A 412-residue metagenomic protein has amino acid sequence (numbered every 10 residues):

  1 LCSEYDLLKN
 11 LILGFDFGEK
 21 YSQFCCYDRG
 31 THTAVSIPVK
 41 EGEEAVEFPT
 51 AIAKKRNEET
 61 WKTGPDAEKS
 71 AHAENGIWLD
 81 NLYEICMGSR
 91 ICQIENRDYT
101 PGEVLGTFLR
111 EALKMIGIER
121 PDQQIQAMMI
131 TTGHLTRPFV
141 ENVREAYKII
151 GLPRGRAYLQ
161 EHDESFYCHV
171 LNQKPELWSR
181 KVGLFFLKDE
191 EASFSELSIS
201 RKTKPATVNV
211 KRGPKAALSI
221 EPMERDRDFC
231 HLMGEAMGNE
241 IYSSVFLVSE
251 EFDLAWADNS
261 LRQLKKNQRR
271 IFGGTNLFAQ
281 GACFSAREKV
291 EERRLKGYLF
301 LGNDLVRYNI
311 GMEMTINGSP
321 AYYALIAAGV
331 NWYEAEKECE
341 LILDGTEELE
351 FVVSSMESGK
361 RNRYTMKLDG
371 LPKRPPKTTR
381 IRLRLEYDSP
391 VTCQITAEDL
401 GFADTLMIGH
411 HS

Functional and structural regions predicted by a protein language model:
L1-I91, K148, Y158-L159, R374-D388 (+1 more regions): Early-domain small/polar-rich strand-loop-helix modules and first-structured segments of the mature chain
L1-N10, L152-L187, L277-L299, P375: Conserved phosphate-binding catalytic cores of ATP/NTP-utilizing and phosphoryl-transfer enzymes
F15-Y21, E176-S193, S198-S200, S249-F252 (+2 more regions): A short acidic Gly-Thr/Ser loop motif
S22, E47-E58, A71-G76, I199-M233 (+2 more regions): Glycine-rich phosphate-binding loop plus the immediately following alpha-helix
K40-T131, A216-F229: Conserved phosphate-binding loops in N-terminal lobes of ATP-dependent enzymes of the actin/Hsp70/sugar-kinase
M128-F139, G234-R262, R270, G274-T275: Glycine-rich phosphate-binding loops at beta-strand->alpha-helix junctions
P138, E145-F229: Small-residue (GG/TT-enriched) beta-loop-alpha framework at ligand/catalytic clefts
F284-G370, R380: Acidic, glycine/GT-rich loop-and beta-edge segments that sit at the periphery of enzyme/chaperone cores
